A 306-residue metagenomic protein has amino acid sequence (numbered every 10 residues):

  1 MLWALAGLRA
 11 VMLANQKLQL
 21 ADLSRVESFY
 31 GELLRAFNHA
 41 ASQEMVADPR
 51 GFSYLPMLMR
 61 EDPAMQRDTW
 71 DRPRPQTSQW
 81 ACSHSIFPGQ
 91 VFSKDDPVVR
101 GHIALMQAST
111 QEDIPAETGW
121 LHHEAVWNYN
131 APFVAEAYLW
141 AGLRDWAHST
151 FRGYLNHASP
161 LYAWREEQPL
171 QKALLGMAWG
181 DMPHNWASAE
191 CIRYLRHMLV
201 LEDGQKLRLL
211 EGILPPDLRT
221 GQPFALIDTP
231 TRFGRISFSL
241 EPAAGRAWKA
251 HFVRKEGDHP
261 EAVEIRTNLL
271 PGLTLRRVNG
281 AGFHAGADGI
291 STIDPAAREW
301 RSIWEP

Functional and structural regions predicted by a protein language model:
M1-L2, A6-K17, S24-R35, V46-L201: Active-site core of glycosidic bond-cleaving carbohydrate-active enzymes
A21, K94, G221-F224: Short coil/turn linker and secondary-structure boundary residues
E27-S28, E32, N38, P260-T267: Short, intrinsically disordered, low-complexity segments enriched in Ser/Thr and Pro
M45, P49, L207-L210: Structured alpha-helical bundle/scaffold domains in large eukaryotic membrane-trafficking regulators
D145-P306: Non-catalytic C-terminal accessory modules of carbohydrate-active enzymes
